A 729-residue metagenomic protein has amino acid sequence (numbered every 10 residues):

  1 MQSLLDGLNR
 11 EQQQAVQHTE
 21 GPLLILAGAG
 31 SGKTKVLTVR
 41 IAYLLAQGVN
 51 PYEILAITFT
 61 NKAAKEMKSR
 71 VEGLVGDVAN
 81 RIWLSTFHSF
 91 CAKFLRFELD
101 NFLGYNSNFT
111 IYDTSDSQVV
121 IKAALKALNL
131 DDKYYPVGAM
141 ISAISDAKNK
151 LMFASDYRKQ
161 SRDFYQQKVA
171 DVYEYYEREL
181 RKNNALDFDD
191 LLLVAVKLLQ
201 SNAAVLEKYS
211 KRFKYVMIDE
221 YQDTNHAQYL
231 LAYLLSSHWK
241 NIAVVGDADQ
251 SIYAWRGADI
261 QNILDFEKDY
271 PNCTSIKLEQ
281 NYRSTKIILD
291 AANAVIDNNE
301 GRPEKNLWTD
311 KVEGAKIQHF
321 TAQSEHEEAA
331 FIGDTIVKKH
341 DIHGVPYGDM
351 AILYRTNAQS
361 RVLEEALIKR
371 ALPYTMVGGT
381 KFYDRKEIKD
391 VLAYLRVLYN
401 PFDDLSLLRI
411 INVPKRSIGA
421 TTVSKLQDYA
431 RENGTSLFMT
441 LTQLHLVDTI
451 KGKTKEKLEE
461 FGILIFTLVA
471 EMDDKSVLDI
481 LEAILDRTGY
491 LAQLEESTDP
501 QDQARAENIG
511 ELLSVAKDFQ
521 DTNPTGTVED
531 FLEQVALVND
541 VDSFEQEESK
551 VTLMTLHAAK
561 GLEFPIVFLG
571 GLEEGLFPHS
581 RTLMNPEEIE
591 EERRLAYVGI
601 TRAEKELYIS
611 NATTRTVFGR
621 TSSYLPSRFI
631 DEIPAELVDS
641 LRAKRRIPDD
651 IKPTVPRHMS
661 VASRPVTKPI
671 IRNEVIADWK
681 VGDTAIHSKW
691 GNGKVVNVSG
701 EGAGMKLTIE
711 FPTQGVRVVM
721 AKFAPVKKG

Functional and structural regions predicted by a protein language model:
M1-S107, I111, Q118, E207 (+2 more regions): P-loop NTPase Walker
G7-Q17, G21-I25, V36, L55-A56 (+6 more regions): Conserved helicase NTPase motor core
N9, I57, T110-T114, L130-G138 (+14 more regions): Conserved phosphate/pyrophosphate-binding and hydrolysis machinery centered on Walker-type P-loop NTPases, extending
H18-T19, A79-I82, N101-D190, F213 (+3 more regions): ATP-hydrolysis module of ASCE/P-loop NTPase motor domains, specifically the Walker B Asp-Glu catalytic pair
G21, V49-E53, V78-R81, H238-N241 (+9 more regions): Short glycine-/polar-rich loops that comprise or flank the Walker A/P-loop and associated switch/sensor motifs
A29-L37, P271-T274, Q280-P373, R396-N400 (+4 more regions): Helicase P-loop NTPase motor core
R162, P346, S360-L372, R385 (+2 more regions): Conserved helicase C-terminal RecA-like lobe
R431, K560, G571-V718, F723-G729: C-terminal accessory regions
